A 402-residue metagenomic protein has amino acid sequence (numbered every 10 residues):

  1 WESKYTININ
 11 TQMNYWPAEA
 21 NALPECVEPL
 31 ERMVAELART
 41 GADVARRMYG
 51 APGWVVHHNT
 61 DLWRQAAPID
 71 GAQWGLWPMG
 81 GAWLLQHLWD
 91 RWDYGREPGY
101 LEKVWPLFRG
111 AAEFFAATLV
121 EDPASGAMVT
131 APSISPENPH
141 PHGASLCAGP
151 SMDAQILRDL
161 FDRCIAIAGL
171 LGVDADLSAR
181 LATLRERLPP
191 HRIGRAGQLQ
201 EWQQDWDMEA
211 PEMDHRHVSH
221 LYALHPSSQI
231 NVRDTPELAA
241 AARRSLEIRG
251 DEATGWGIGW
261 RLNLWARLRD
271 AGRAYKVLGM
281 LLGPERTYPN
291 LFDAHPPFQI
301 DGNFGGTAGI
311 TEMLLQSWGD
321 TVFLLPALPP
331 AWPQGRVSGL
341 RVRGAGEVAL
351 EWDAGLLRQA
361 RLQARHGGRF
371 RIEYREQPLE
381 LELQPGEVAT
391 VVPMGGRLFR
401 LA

Functional and structural regions predicted by a protein language model:
E2-K4: Segments forming glycine/polar-rich beta-alpha architectures that bind adenosine-containing cofactors
I7-M48, V55, L62-R64, Q73-Y94 (+4 more regions): Active-site core of glycosidic bond-cleaving carbohydrate-active enzymes
H58-G71, N138-L146: Aromatic- and acidic-residue-enriched carbohydrate-binding clefts of CAZyme catalytic domains
K103, V120-A131, V173-L177, L324: Short, glycine/acidic-rich hinge or "gate" loops at secondary-structure transitions that mediate conformational
G110, F114-I167: Acidic/histidine-rich catalytic neighborhood
A117, G272-L401: Non-catalytic C-terminal accessory modules of carbohydrate-active enzymes
S133, L181-E186, L325-W332: A glycine-rich phosphate-binding loop feature that marks nucleotide/adenosyl-phosphate handling sites
